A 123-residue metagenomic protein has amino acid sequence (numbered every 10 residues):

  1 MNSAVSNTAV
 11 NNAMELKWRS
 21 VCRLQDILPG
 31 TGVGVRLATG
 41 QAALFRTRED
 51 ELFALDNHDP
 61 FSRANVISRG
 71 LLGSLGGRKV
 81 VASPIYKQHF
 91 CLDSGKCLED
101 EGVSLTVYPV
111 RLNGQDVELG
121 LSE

Functional and structural regions predicted by a protein language model:
M1-S20, L24, E123: A boundary/linker detector
R19, L28-V33: Short, hydrophobic/aromatic-rich segments at coil-to-beta transitions
Q25-L28, S83: N-proximal short alpha-helices
G32-E123: Rieske [2Fe-2S] iron-sulfur-binding domain
